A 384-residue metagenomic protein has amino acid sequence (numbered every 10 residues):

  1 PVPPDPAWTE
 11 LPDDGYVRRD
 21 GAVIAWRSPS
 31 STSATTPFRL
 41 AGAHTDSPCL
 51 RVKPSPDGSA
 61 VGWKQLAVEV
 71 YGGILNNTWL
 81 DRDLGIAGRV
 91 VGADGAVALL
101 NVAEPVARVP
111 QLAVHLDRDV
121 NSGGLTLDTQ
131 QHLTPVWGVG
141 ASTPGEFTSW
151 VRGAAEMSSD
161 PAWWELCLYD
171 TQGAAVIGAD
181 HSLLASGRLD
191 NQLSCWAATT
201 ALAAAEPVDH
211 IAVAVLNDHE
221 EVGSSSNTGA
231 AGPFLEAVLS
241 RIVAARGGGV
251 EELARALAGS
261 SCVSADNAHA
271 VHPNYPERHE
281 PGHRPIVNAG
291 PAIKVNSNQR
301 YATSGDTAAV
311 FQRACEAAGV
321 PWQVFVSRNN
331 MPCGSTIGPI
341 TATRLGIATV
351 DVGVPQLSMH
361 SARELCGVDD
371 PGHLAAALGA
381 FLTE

Functional and structural regions predicted by a protein language model:
P1-E384: N-terminal hydrophobic/helix-forming segments and targeting peptides
